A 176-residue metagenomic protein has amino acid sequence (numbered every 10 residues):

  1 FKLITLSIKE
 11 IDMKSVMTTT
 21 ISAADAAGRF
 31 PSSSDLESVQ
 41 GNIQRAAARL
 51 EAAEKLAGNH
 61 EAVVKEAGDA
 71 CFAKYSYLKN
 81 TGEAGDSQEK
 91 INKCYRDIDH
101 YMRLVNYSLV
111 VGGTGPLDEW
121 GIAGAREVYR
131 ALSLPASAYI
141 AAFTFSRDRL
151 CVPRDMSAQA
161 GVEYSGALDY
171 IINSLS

Functional and structural regions predicted by a protein language model:
F1-D12: Short, Lys/Arg-enriched N-terminal segments with co-localized hydrophobic residues within the first ~10-30 amino acids
D12-I140, C151-S176: Core of compact, soluble alpha-helical bundle domains
S146: Conserved phosphate-interacting/catalytic interface
